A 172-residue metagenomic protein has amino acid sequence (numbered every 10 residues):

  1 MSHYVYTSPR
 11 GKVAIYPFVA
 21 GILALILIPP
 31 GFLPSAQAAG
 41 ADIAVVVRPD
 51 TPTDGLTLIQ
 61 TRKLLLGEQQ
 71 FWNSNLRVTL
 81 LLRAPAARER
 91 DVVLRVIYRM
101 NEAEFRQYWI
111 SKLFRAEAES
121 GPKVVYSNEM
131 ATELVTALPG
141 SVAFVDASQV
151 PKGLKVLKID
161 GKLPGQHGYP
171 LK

Functional and structural regions predicted by a protein language model:
M1-V13: N-terminal secretory signal peptides that target proteins for export/translocation
T7-R10, A20, V150: A generic signature of intrinsically disordered, low-complexity regions enriched in glycine/proline and charged/polar
K12-I15, L58: Hydrophobic alpha-helical context, especially transmembrane and signal-peptide helices
A14-G31: Bacterial N-terminal signal peptides
A38-K172: Exported/periplasmic ABC-transporter solute-binding proteins
